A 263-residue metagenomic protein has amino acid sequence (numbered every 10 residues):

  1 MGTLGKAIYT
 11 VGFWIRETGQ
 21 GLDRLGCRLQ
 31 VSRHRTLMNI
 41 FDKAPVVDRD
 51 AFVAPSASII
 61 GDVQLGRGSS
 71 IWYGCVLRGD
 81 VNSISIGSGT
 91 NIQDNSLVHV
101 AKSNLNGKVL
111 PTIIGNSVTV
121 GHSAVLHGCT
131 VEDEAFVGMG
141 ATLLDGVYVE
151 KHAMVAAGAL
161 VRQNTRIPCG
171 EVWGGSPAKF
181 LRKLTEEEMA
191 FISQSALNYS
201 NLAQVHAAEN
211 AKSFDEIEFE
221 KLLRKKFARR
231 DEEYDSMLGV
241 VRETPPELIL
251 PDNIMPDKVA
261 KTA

Functional and structural regions predicted by a protein language model:
M1-G66, V240, P246-V259: Extended, small-residue-rich solenoid/repeat segments and analogous flexible loops that form exposed scaffolds
R16, D23-D42, D80, S88 (+2 more regions): Glycine-rich hexapeptide-repeat left-handed beta-helix
V47, I114-N116: Glycine-rich adenosyl-nucleotide cofactor-binding module
A51-G87, N91-I92, S96-V100: A positional/architectural concept
T119: Short proline/glycine- and basic residue-enriched helix-capping loop/turn segments at helix->loop/beta transitions
T262-A263: Eukaryotic compositionally biased low-complexity/IDR segments
